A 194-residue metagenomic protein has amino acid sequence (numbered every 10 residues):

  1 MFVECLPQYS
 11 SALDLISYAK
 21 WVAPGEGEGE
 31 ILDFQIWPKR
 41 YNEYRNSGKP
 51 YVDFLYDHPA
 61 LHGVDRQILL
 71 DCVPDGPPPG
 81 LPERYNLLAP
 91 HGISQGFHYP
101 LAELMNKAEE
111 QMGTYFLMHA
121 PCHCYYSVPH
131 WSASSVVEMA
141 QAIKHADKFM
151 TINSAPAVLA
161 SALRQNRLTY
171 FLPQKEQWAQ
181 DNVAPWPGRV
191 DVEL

Functional and structural regions predicted by a protein language model:
M1-L194: Catalytic machinery of carbohydrate-active enzymes, primarily nucleotide-sugar-dependent glycosyltransferases
